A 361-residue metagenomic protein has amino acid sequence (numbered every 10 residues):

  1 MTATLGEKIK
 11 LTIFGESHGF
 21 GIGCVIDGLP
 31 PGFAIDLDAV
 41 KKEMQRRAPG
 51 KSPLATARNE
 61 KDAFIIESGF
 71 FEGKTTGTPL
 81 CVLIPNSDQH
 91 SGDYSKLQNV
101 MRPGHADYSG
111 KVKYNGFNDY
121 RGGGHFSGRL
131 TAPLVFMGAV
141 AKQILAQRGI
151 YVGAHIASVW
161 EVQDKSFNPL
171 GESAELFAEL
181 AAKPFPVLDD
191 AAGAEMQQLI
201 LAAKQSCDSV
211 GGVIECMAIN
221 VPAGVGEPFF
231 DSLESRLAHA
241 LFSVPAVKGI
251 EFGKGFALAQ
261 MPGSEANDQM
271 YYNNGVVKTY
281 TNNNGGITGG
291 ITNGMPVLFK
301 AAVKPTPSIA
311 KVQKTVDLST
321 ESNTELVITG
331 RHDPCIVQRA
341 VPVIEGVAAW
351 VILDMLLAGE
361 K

Functional and structural regions predicted by a protein language model:
M1-K361: Generic N-terminal targeting/processing segments that precede catalytic cores or assembly contacts
